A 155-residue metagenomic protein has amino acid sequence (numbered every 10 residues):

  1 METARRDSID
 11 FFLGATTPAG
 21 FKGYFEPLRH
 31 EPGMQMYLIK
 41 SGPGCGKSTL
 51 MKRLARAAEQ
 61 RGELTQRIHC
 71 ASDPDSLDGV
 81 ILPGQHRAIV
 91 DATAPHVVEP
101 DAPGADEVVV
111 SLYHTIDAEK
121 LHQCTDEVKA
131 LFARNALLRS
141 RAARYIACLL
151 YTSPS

Functional and structural regions predicted by a protein language model:
E2-Y24: N-terminal pre-Walker A segment at the start of P-loop NTPase domains
L28-G33: Phosphate-binding P-loop
I39: Hydrophobic anchor at the beta1->P-loop junction of P-loop NTPases
P43: The conserved Walker
G46: Conserved glycine(s) of the Walker
L50: Hydrophobic positions on the alpha1 helix immediately C-terminal to the Walker A/P-loop
R61-H114: Conserved nucleotide-sensing/catalytic segment adjacent to the nucleotide-binding pocket in NTP-handling enzymes
Y151-S155: Conserved small/polar residues in nucleotide/adenosyl-binding loops
